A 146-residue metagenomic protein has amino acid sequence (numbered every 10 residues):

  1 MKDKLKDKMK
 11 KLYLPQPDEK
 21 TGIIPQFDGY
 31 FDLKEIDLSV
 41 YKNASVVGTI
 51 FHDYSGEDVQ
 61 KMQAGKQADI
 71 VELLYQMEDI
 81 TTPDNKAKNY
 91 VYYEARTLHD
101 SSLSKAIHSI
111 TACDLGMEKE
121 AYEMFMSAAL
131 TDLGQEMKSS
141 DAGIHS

Functional and structural regions predicted by a protein language model:
K2-D141, H145: Active-site core of glycosidic bond-cleaving carbohydrate-active enzymes
